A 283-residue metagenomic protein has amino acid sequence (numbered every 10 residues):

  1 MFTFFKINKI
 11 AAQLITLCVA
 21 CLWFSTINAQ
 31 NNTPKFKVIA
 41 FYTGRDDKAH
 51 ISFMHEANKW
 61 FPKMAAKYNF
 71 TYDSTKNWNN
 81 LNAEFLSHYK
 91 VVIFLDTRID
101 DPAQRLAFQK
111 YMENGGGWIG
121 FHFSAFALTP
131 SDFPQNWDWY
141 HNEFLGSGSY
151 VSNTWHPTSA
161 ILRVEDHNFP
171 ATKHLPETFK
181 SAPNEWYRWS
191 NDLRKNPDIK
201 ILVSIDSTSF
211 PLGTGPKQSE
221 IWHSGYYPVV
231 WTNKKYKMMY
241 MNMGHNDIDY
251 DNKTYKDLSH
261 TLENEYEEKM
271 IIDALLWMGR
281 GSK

Functional and structural regions predicted by a protein language model:
M1-T33: Bacterial Sec-dependent N-terminal signal peptides
N31-F36, S52, W60-K63, K67 (+2 more regions): Extracellular ligand-binding/catalytic regions of CAZymes and related secreted enzymes and adhesion modules
P34, S87-H88, N114, H167 (+2 more regions): Residue-level preference for short coil/turn positions at secondary-structure junctions
K35-L128: Helical hinge/lid and interdomain linker segments adjacent to catalytic or ligand-binding clefts that mediate domain
R45-D46, N80, I99, A125-A127 (+3 more regions): Short, solvent-exposed loop/turn segments at secondary-structure junctions
M54-N58, W137, W155-P157, V164-N168 (+2 more regions): A structural signal for well-ordered alpha-helical scaffolds and beta->alpha junctions
R98-H174: A glycine-rich, often tryptophan-bearing local segment used as a flexible ligand/cofactor-contacting loop or short
N153-Y240: Catalytic beta-strand/loop cores that center a nucleophilic Ser/Cys/Thr and support acyl-enzyme chemistry
